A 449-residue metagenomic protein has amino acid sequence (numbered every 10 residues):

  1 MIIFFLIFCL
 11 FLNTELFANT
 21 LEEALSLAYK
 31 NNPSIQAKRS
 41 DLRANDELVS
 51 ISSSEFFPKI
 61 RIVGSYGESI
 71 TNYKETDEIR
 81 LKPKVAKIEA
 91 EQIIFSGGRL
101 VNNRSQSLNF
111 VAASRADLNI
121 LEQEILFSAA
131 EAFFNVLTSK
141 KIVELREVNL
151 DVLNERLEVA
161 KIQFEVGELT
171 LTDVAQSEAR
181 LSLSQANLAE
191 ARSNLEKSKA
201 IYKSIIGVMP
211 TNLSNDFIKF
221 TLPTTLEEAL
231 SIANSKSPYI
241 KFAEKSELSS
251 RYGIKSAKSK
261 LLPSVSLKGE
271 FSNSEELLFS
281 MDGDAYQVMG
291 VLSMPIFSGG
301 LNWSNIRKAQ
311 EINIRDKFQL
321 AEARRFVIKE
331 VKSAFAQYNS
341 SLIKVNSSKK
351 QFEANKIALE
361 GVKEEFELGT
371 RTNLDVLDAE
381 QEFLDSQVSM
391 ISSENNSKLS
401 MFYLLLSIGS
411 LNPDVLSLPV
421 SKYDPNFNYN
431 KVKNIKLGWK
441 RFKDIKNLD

Functional and structural regions predicted by a protein language model:
F4-N13: Bacterial N-terminal signal peptides
L16-R61, S65, M209-R251, I296 (+2 more regions): Bacterial Sec-pathway N-terminal export signals of envelope proteins
E23, E124-S235, A334-Q337, S341-V345 (+5 more regions): Periplasmic alpha-helical coiled-coil/stalk elements that build and connect Gram-negative outer-membrane
Q36, K59-L81, E91-I120, K241 (+4 more regions): Small/polar (Gly/Ser/Thr/Ala-rich) solvent-exposed segments that form structured loops/beta-strands/short helices used
S50, E89, K161, G253-S256 (+2 more regions): Outer-membrane beta-barrel architecture
K87-E89, F133, S266, M289-V291 (+1 more regions): Membrane-embedded beta-strand positions in outer-membrane beta-barrel channels/transporters
S392-D449: Acidic, low-complexity, intrinsically disordered peripheral segments
